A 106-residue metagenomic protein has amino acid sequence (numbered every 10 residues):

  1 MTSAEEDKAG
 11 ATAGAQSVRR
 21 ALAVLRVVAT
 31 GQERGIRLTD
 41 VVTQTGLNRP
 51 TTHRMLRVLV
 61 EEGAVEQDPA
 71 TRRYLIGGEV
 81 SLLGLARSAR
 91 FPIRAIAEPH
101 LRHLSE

Functional and structural regions predicted by a protein language model:
T2-S88: N-terminal helix-turn-helix
E79-E106: Conserved segment of winged-helix/HTH DNA-binding domains
